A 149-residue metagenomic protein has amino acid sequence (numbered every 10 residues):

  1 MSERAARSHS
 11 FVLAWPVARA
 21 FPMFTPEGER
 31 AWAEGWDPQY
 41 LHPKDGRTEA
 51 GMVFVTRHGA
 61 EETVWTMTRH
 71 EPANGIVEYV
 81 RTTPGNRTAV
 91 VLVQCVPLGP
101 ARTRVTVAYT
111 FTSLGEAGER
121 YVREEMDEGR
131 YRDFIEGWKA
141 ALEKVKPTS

Functional and structural regions predicted by a protein language model:
M1-G46: Hydrophobic ligand-binding cavity/cleft-lining segments
L13, P84, D127, Y131: Aromatic-acidic/polar surface patches that form glycan- and anion
P22-E29, P72, E136, A140 (+1 more regions): Short, intrinsically disordered, mixed-charge
W36-L41, D45-G46, H70, V107-F111 (+1 more regions): Catalytic cores of transferase enzymes with a strong primary signal for eukaryotic protein kinases
A50-G51, V55: Glycine-centered loop/turn motifs
R57-T106, T110-T112, K144: Hydrophobic-ligand binding "helix-grip"
T110-S149: A conserved amphipathic terminal alpha-helix motif
